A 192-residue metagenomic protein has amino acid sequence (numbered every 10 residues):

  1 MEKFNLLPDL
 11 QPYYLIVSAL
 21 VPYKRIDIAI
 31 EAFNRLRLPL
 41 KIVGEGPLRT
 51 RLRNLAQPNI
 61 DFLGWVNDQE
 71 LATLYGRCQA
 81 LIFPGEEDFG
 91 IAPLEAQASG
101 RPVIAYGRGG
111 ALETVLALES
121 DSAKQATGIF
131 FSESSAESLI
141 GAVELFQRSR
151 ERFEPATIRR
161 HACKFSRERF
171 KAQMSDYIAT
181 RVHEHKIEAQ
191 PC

Functional and structural regions predicted by a protein language model:
M1-K41: Conserved donor-binding/catalytic core segment of Leloir-type glycosyltransferases
I30, G90-L94, A111: Short glycine/serine-rich donor-binding loops of glycosyltransferases
T50, L112-L145: Change "using UDP/GDP/dTDP sugars" to "using nucleotide sugars
T50-T73: Nucleotide-activated donor-binding/catalytic signature segment of Leloir-type glycosyltransferases, i.e., the conserved
T73-C78, M174: Short alpha-helical donor nucleotide-sugar binding micro-motif in glycosyltransferases
G76-D88, R101: Acidic donor-binding loop of glycosyltransferase active sites
P102-Y106, L112-V115: Short hydrophobic beta-strand element within catalytic cores of glycosyltransferases and related nucleotide-activated
S134, R150-A179, H183-I187: A charged, aromatic-enriched C-terminal amphipathic alpha-helix characteristic of glycosyltransferases across folds
